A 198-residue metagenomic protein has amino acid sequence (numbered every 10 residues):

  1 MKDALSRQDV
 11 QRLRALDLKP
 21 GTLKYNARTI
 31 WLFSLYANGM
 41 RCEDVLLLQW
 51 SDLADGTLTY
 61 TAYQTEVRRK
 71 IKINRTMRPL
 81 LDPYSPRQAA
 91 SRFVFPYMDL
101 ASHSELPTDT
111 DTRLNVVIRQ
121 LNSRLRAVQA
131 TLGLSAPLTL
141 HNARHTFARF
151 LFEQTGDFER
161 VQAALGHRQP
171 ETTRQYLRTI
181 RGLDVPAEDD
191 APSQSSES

Functional and structural regions predicted by a protein language model:
M1-C42, L46: Basic, Lys/Arg- and aromatic-enriched nucleic-acid-binding interface segment
A4, D9-Q11, N74-S135: Active-site/catalytic core of tyrosine-dependent DNA strand-transfer enzymes
R12, K70-R75, P79, P83-Y84 (+1 more regions): DNA/chromatin major-groove-contacting recognition/catalytic segments
A15-L23, N122-A163: Short, basic (Lys/Arg/His-rich) helix/loop patches that form interaction surfaces in the mid-to-C-terminal regions
L18-T22, T59-K72, P107-V117, L134-T139: Short, contiguous acidic/charged loop-to-helix segments that flank catalytic cores in large enzymes
A37, L47-P83: Conserved tyrosine-mediated DNA breakage-rejoining catalytic core shared by Y-recombinases
S51-T57, S135-A136, G156-L177: Short, polar N-cap/turn motifs at the start of nucleic acid-interacting alpha helices
A62-E66, L100-A101, L165-D190: Catalytic-site neighborhood detector that most strongly recognizes the C-terminal catalytic loop/helix of tyrosine
